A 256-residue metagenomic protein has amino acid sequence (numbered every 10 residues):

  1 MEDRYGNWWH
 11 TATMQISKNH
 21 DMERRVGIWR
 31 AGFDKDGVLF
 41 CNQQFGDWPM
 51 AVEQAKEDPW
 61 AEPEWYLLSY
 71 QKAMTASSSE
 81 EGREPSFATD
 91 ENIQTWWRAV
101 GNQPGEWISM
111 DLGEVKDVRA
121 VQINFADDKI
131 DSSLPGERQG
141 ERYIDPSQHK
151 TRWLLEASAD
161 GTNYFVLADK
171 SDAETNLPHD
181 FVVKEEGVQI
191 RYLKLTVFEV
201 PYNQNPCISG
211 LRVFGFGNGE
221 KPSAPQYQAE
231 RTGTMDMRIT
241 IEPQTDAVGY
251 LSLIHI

Functional and structural regions predicted by a protein language model:
M1-E2: Structural signature of eukaryotic scaffold interfaces centered on beta-propeller domains
Y5, M14-D58: Beta-rich carbohydrate-recognition and catalytic domains
W9-T11: Conserved beta-propeller blade signature
G46-Y66, P104-G105, P222-R231: Surface beta-strand/loop "capping" patches
D58-D90: Predominantly extracellular/luminal regions of secreted and cell-surface proteins, especially disulfide-bonded
D90-V166, L177-Q226, R231-P243, A247: Aromatic, loop-rich ligand-recognition surfaces of beta-strand-rich domains
K170-E174: Short beta-strand segments within Ig-like beta-sandwich modules, predominantly Fibronectin type-III
I254-I256: Conserved small/polar residues in nucleotide/adenosyl-binding loops
